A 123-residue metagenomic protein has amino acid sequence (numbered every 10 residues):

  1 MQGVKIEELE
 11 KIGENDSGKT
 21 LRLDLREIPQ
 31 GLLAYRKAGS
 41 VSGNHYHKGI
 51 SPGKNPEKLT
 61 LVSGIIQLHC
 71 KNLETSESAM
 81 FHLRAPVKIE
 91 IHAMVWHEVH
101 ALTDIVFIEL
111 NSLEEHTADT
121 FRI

Functional and structural regions predicted by a protein language model:
M1-A34: A short, N-terminal "cap"/entry segment at the start of jelly-roll beta-barrel domains of the cupin/DSBH fold
M1-G3, K11-G13, P56, A79 (+1 more regions): Cytosolic regulatory regions built on CNB/CRP/Popeye-like sensor folds
Q2, E98-I123: Double-stranded beta-helix
L33, K58, E98: Short, surface-exposed charged micro-motifs
L33-N55: Conserved short histidine dyad/triad with adjacent acidic residue
N44, L68-H69, I89-I91, H97-L102 (+1 more regions): Short beta-strand His + acidic residue motifs that chelate non-heme Fe in jelly-roll/DSBH and cupin folds
K54-N72: Glycine- and acidic-residue-biased ligand/ion/polar-headgroup-sensing regions
N72-A93: Short acidic-glycine-tyrosine-enriched beta hairpin
